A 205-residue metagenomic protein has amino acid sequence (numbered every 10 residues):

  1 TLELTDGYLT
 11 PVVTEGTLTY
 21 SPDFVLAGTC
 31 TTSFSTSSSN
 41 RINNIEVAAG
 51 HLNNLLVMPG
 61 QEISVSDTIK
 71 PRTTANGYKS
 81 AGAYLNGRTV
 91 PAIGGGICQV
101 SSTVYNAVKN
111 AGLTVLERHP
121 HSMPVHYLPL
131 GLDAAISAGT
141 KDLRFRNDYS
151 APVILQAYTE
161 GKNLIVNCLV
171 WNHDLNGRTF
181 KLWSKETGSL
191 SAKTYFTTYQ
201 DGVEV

Functional and structural regions predicted by a protein language model:
T1-V205: Well-ordered beta-sheet/strand-loop patches within structured domains
